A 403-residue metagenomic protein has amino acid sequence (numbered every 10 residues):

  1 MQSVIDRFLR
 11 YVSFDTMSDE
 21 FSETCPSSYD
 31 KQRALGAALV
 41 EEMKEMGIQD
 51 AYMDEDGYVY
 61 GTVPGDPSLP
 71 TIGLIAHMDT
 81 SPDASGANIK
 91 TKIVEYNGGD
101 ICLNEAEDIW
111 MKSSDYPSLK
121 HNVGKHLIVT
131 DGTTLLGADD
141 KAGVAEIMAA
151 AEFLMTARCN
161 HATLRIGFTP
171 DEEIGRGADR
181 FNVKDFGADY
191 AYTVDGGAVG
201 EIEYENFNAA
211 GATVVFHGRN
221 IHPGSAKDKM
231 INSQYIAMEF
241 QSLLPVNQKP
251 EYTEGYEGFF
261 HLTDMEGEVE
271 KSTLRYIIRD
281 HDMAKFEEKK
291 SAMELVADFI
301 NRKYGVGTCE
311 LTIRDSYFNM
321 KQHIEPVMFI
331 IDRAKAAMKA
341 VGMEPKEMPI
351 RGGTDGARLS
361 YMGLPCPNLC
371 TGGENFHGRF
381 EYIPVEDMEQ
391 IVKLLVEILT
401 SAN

Functional and structural regions predicted by a protein language model:
Q2-Y29, V129, Y317, H377-G378: N-terminal capping segment at the start of a domain
F21, D50-Y52, N160-T163, V246-F259 (+2 more regions): Flexible, glycine/charged-enriched surface loops at secondary-structure junctions
E23-L69, G73-D79: A non-catalytic alpha/beta surface segment that caps or lines the substrate-entry region of metallo-dependent hydrolase
L69-T163, F168, A188: Active-site metal-coordination/substrate-binding segment of hydrolases, especially metallo-dependent peptidases
K125-A138, D171-E294, D298, G307-C309 (+1 more regions): Midchain, well-structured core segments that form catalytic/ion-binding scaffolds
M148-M155, E239-V246, E397-T400: Short glycine/serine- and small hydrophobic-enriched flexible loop segments
Y235-Y252, F259-H261, T308, F318-P367: Active-site-adjacent substrate-binding region of metalloamidase/peptidase-like peptide-processing proteins
E268-E270, E344-I398: Zn-dependent metallopeptidase/amidohydrolase metal-coordination segment
